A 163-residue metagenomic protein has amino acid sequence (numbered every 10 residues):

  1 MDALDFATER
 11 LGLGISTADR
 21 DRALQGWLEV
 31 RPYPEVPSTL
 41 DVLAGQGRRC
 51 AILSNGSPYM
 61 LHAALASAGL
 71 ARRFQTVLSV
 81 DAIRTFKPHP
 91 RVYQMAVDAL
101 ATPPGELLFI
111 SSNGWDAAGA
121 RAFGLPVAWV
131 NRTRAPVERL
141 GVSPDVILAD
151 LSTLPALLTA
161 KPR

Functional and structural regions predicted by a protein language model:
M1-D21: A metal-dependent, Asp-based hydrolase signature
R22-E29: Surface-exposed cleft-lining segments at the edges of enzyme active sites
E29-V30, F86: Transmembrane alpha-helical core positions of polytopic small-molecule transporters
R31-S38: A short, well-structured juxtamembrane/interface segment
D41-A44, R48, L53, S57-P58 (+1 more regions): Asp-based, Mg2+/Mn2+-dependent phosphohydrolase catalytic module
